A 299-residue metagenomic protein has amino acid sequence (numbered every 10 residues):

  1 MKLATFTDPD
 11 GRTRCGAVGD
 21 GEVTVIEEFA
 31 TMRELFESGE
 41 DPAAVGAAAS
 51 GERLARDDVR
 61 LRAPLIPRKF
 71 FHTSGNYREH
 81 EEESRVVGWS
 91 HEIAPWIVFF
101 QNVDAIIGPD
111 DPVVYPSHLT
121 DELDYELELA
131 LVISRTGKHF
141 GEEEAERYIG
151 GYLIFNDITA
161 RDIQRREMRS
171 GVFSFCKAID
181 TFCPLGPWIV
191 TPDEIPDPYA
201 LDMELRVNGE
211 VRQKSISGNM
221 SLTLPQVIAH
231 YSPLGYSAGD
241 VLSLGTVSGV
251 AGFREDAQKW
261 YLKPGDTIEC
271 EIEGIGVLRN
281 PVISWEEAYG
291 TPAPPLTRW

Functional and structural regions predicted by a protein language model:
M1-I97, T267-E269, E286-G290, L296-W299: N-terminal non-catalytic cap/leader segment that marks the start of a structured domain
A4, R60-R62, V86-W89, V114-L123 (+3 more regions): A generic local secondary-structure boundary/capping motif
E52, R60, H80, V114 (+1 more regions): Catalytic-pocket segment enriched in acidic/His residues
A63, K69, H91, D121-L123 (+2 more regions): Residue "hotspots" at secondary-structure boundaries inside conserved domains
I66, H72, G108, S237 (+1 more regions): Residue-level recognition of short, solvent-exposed, well-ordered loop/turn junctions that link secondary-structure
W89-P109, Y125, P264-E273: Structural signature of FAD isoalloxazine-binding scaffolds in flavoprotein oxidoreductases
D104, G108-R161: Non-heme Fe(II) oxygenase catalytic core, chiefly the N-lobe of the double-stranded beta-helix
